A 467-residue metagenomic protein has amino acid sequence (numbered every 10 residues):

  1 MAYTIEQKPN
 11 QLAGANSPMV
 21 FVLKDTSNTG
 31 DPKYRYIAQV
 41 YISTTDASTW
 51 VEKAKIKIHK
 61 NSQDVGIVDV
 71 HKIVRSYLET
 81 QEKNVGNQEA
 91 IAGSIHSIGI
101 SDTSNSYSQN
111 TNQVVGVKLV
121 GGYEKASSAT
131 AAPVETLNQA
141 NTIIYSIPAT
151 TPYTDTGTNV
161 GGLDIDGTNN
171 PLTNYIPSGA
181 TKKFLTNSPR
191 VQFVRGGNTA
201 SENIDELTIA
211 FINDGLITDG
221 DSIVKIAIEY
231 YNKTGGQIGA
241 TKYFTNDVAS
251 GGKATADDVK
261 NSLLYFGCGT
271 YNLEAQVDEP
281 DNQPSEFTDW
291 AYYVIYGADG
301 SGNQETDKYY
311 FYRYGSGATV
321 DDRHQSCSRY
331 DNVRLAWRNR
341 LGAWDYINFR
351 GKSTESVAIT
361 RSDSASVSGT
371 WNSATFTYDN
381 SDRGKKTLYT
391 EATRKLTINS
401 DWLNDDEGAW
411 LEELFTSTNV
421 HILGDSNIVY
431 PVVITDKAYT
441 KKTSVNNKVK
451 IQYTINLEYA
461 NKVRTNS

Functional and structural regions predicted by a protein language model:
M1-T288, G297-A318: Preference for solvent-exposed, low-hydrophobicity sequence contexts
A2-Y3, N10, G14-S17, G302-S467: Extracellular/virion structural assembly segments
T288-W290, K450: Noncatalytic modules at the cell exterior or secretory-pathway interfaces, chiefly beta-strand-rich lectin/adhesion
Y293: Mid-domain, small-residue-enriched loop/turn segments at the edges of structured enzyme/sensor domains
